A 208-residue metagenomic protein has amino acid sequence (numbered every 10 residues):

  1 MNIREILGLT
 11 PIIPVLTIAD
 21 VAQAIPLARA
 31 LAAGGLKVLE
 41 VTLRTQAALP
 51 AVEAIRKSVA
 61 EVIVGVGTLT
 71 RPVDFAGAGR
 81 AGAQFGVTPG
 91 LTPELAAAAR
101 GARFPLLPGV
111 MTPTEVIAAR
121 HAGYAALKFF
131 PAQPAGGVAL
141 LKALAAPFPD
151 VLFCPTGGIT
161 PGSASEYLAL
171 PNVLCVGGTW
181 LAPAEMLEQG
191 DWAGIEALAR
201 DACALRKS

Functional and structural regions predicted by a protein language model:
M1-F85, G101, D150, P161-G162 (+2 more regions): Conserved N-terminal beta1-alpha1 strand-loop-helix module at the mouth
T17-V21, V66-P72, T88-T92, P108-P113 (+2 more regions): Glycine-rich beta-to-alpha transition loops that act as phosphate-gripper elements at the mouths of alpha/beta enzyme
L39-T42, G65, T88, G109 (+2 more regions): Short beta-strand segments at enzyme active-site cores
F85, P89-L95, K128-V138, N172-G194: Glycine-rich phosphate-binding active-site loops on the catalytic face of alpha/beta enzymes
T92-A126, F130-A135: Histidine/lysine/aspartate-rich catalytic loop segments that bind and position anionic ligands
A118, A139-T160: Shared catalytic-loop signature of beta/alpha-barrel
A135-G137, K142, P147, S163 (+2 more regions): Mobile acidic interaction elements
